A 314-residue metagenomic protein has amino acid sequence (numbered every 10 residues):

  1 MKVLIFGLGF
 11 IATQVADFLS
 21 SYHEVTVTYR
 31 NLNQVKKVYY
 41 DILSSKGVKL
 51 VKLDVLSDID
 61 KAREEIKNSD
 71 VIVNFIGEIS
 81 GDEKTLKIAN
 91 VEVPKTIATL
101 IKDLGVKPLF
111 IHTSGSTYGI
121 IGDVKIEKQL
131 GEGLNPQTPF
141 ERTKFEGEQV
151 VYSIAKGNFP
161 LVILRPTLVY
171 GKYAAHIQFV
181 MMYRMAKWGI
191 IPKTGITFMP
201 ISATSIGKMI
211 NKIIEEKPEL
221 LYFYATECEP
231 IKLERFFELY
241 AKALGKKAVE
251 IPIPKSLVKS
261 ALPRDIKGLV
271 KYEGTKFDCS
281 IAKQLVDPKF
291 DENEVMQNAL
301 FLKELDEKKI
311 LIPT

Functional and structural regions predicted by a protein language model:
A12-T13: N-terminal Rossmann-fold NAD(P) dinucleotide-binding loop
K49-E92: NAD(P)H-binding glycine-rich loop region in Rossmannoid oxidoreductase-like domains and their noncatalytic homologs
K95-F140, V162: Conserved Rossmann-fold NAD(P)-dependent oxidoreductase catalytic core, especially the SDR/UDP-sugar
Y118-G119, V162-V180: Flexible, glycine-rich beta-alpha linker
N135-V162: Active-site Tyr-X1-5-Lys
M182-S205, M209: A conserved pocket-lining segment of Rossmann-fold NAD(P)-dependent short-chain dehydrogenase/reductase
A203, K232-E234, E238, K259-F290: Conserved C-terminal active-site "lid" loop/helix of NAD(P)H-dependent oxidoreductases that clamps the redox cofactor
M209-I266, A299-L302, D306-T314: Mid/C-terminal beta-alpha module of Rossmann-like enzyme folds, strongest in SDR-family dehydrogenases/epimerases
